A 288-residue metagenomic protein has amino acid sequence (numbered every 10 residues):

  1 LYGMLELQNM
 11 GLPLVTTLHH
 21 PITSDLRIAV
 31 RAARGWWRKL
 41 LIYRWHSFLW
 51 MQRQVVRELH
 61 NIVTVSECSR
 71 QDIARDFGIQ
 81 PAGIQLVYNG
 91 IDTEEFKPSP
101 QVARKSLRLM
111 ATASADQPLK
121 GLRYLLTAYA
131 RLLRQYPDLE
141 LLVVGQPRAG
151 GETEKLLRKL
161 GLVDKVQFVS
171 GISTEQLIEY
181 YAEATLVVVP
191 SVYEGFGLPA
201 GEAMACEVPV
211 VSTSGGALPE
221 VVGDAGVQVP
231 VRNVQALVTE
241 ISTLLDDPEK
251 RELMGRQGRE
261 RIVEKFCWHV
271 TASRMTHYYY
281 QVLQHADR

Functional and structural regions predicted by a protein language model:
L40-I62: Membrane-proximal helix-turn-helix segments that form the acceptor-binding/catalytic region of lipid-linked
C68, G90: Carbohydrate-associated surface elements
V102-Y129, L142: Conserved donor-binding/catalytic core segment of Leloir-type glycosyltransferases
T153-E175: Nucleotide-activated donor-binding/catalytic signature segment of Leloir-type glycosyltransferases, i.e., the conserved
G171-I172, E179-A184: Short alpha-helical donor nucleotide-sugar binding micro-motif in glycosyltransferases
V192: Aromatic "clamp/platform" in nucleotide-sugar-dependent glycosyltransferases that forms part of the donor/acceptor
P209-S212: Short hydrophobic beta-strand element within catalytic cores of glycosyltransferases and related nucleotide-activated
V227-V234, T243-P248: Conserved acidic donor-binding segment of nucleotide-sugar-dependent glycosyltransferases
